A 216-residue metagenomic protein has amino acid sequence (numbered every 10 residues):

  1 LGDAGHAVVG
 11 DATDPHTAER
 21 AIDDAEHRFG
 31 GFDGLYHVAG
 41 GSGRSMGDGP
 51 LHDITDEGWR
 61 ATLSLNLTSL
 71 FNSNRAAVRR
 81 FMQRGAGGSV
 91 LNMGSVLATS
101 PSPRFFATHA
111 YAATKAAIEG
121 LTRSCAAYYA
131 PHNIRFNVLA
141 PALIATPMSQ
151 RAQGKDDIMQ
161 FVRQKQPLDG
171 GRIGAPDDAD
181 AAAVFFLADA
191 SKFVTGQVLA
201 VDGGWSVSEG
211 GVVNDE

Functional and structural regions predicted by a protein language model:
V9-A21, D56, D178: The beta1-alpha1 cofactor-binding region of Rossmann-like NAD(H)/NADP(H)-dependent oxidoreductases
G41-S42, L91-A117, T122-P131, L143-I144: Catalytic loop of short-chain dehydrogenase/reductase
M46-L51, T55-R60, V162-Q164: Substrate-binding pocket helix/loop in short-chain dehydrogenase/reductase
N74-R75, R123: A short, exposed helix-loop element centered on a Lys and neighboring polar residues
R104-A107, P131, L143-P167, S208-E216: A glycine/serine/threonine-rich, flexible loop-to-helix segment that serves as the NAD(P) cofactor-binding "lid"
A130, R135, V194-G196: Short, small/polar-rich loop/turn modules that mediate ligand/substrate recognition or access, typified
V138, D157-V194, V201-G203: C-terminal helical subdomain
